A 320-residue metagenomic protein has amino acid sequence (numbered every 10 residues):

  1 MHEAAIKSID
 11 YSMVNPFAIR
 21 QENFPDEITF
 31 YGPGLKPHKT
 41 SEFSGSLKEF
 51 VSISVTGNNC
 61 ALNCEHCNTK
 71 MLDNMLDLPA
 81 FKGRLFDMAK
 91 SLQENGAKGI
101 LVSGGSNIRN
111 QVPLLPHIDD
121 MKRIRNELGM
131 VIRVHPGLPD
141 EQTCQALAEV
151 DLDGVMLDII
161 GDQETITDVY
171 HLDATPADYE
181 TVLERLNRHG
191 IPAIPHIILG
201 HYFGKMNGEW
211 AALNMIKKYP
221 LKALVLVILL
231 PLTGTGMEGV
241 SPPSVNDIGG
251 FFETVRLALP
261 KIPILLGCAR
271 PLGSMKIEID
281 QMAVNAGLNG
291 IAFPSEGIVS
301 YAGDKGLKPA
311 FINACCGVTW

Functional and structural regions predicted by a protein language model:
M1-L35, F86, W210, N214-W320: Auxiliary Fe-S-binding modules of radical SAM enzymes
E3-A61, E65-L76: N-terminal [4Fe-4S]-dependent radical SAM core
N68, Q93, I118-N126, A148 (+3 more regions): Surface-exposed amphipathic alpha-helices with a cationic face
K70-R84, M88, L92-P116, I124-T143 (+4 more regions): Core AdoMet radical
G83-R84, L114-D120, A174-D178, M206-N214 (+1 more regions): Charged helix-capping and loop-helix junction motifs
S106-V112, L172, G200-K205, L232-M237 (+1 more regions): Short, small-residue-enriched loops and turns at beta-alpha junctions that line or gate enzyme active sites
L115-R123, M275, A283: N-terminal active-site wall of soluble small-molecule enzyme domains
H135-L138, L172-A174, I198-N214, S274: Active-site glycine- and acidic-residue-rich loops that bind and position anionic ligands or nucleotide-like cofactors
